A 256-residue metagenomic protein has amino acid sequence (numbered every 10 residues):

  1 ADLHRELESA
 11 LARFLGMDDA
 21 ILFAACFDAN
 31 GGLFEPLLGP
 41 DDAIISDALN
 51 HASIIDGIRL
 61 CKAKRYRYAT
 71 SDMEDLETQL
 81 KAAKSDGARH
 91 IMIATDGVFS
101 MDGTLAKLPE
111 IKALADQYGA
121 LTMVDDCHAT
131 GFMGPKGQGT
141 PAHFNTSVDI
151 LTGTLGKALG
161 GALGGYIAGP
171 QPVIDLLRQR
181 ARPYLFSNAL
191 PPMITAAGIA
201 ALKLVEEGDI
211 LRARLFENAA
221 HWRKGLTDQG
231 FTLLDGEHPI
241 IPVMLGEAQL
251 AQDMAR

Functional and structural regions predicted by a protein language model:
A1-R5, R182-S187: A glycine-/small-polar-enriched, mobile loop at the entrance of the PLP active site in fold-type I
E8-G32: Short loop-beta-helix segment that forms the pyridoxal 5′-phosphate
L33-A52: Conserved PLP-anchoring active-site segment centered on the Schiff-base-forming lysine
Y66, T70-V124: Active-site phosphate-binding strand-loop segment of PLP-dependent enzymes
K136, A142-L176: Active-site PLP attachment segment
M193-A213, K224-Q229: Amphipathic alpha-helix from the class-I
A213-W222, D228-R256: Conserved PLP-binding catalytic core of the aspartate aminotransferase-like
